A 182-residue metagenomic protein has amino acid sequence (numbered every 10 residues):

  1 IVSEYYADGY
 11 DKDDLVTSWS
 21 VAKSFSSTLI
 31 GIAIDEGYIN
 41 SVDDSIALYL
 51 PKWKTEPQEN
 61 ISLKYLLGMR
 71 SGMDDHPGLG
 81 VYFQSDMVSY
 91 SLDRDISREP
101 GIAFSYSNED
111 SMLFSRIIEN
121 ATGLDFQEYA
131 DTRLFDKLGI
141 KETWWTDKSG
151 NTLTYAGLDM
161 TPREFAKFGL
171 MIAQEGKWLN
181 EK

Functional and structural regions predicted by a protein language model:
I1, D136, T154, A173-K182: Catalytic loop of the DD-peptidase/beta-lactamase superfamily, centered on the K-T-G motif and neighboring
I1-V16: Short, conserved catalytic-motif segment at the N-terminal edge
S3-Y5, D44-A47, H76-P100, L124-T143: Short, charged, amphipathic alpha-helices and their helix-cap/turn boundaries
V16-V42, L66, F114-I118, F165-F168: Active-site SXXK
T17, E36-S71, T122-M160: Active-site helix/loop module of the DD-peptidase/beta-lactamase fold, centered on the serine-lysine SxxK catalytic
W19, F104-Y106: Catalytic tyrosine of NAD(P)H-dependent dehydrogenase/reductases that use a Tyr as the general acid/base
W53-L79, D93-I102, E109-M112, M160-R163: Conserved catalytic neighborhood of penicillin-recognizing serine enzymes
L113-I117, A156-K177: Active-site-proximal alpha-helical segments within enzyme catalytic domains
